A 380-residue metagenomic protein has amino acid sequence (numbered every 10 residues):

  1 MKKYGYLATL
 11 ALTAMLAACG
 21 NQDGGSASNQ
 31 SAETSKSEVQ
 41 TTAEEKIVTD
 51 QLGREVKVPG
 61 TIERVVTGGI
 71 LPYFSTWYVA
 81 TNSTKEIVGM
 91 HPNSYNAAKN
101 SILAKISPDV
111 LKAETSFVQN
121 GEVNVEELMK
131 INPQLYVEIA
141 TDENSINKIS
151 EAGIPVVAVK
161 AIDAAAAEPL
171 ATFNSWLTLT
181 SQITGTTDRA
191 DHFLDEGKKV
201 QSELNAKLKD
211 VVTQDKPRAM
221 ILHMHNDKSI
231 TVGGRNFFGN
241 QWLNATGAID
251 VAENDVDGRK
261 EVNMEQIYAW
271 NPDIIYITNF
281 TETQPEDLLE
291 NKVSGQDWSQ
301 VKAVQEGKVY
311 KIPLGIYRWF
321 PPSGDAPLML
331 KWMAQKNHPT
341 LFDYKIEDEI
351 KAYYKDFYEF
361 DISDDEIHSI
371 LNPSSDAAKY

Functional and structural regions predicted by a protein language model:
K2-L10: Sec-dependent signal peptide recognition, specifically the positively charged N-region followed immediately by
M15-A18: C-terminal motif of bacterial Sec signal peptides marking the signal peptidase cleavage site
G20-D23: Bacterial signal peptide processing site
S31-D50, R54-P59: N-terminal low-complexity, Pro/Thr/Ser-rich intrinsically disordered segments that act as propeptides or flexible
E45-V48, E55, S145-K228, V304 (+2 more regions): Extracytoplasmic substrate-binding proteins
T67-E127, L135: A short, structured surface patch at a secondary-structure boundary
T115-N120, V125-E138, M264-F280: Proline-aspartate-enriched helix->loop->beta-strand connector
V232-G258: Alpha-helical, coiled-coil/dimerization segments enriched in small aliphatic residues
